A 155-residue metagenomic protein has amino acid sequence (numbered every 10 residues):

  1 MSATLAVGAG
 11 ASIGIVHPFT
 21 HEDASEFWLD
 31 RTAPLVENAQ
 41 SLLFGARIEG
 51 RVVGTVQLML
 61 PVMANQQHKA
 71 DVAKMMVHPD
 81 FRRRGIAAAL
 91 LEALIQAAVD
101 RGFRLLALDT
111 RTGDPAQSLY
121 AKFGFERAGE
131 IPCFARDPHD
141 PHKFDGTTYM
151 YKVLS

Functional and structural regions predicted by a protein language model:
S2-K74, H78-D80, L91-A93, A97 (+1 more regions): Acetyl-CoA-dependent GNAT
S41, R51, A87, D114-S118: Canonical helix-turn-helix DNA-binding module
T55, A128-E130: Residue-level detector of high-confidence beta-strand sites
H68, A87, K143: Short, conserved glycine- and acidic-residue-centered signature motifs in active-site or ligand-binding loops
R84: Flexible nucleotide-binding loop
A87-V99, R104-L108, E126: Short, Lys/Arg-rich amphipathic alpha-helical interaction segments that bind nucleic acids or acidic protein surfaces
A93-L94, I131-C133: Hydrophobic, well-ordered secondary-structure scaffolds
R104, D109-Q117, A121-E126, C133-S155: C-terminal "cap" of GNAT-fold acetyltransferases
